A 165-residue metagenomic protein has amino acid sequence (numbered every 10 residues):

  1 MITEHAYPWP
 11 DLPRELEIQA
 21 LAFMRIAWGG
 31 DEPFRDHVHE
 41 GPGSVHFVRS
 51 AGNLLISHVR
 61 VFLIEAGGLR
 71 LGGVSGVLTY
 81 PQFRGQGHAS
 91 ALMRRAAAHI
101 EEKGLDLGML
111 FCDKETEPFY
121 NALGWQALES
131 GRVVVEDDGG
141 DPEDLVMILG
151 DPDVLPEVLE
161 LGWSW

Functional and structural regions predicted by a protein language model:
M1-T3: Extreme N-terminal starter segment of soluble prokaryotic enzymes
Y7-P81: A conserved beta-strand-loop-helix scaffold within acyl/acetyltransferase catalytic domains
W9-L12, G43, E101, K114-W165: Terminal substrate-recognition subdomain of acyl/acetyltransferases
A51-G52, D113-E115: Short, flexible beta-strand-to-coil junctions
V61-F62, R94-A96, E129-V134: Short acidic (Asp/Glu) patches
S75, D106-G108, E143-L145: Generic beta-strand structural signal
F83-R95: Conserved acetyl-CoA pyrophosphate-binding loop and the N-cap/start of the following alpha-helix in GNAT-like
A98-C112: Conserved GNAT acetyl-CoA-binding A-motif
